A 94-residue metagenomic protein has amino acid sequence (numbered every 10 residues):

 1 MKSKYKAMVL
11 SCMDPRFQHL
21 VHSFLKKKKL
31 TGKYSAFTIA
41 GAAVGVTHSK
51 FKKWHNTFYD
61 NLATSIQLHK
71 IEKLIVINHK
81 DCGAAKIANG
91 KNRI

Functional and structural regions predicted by a protein language model:
M1-H55: Short, conserved "active-site rim" segments that organize catalytic pockets and cofactor/ligand binding
Y34-I94: Short HxH-centered metal-ligating active-site micro-motif
